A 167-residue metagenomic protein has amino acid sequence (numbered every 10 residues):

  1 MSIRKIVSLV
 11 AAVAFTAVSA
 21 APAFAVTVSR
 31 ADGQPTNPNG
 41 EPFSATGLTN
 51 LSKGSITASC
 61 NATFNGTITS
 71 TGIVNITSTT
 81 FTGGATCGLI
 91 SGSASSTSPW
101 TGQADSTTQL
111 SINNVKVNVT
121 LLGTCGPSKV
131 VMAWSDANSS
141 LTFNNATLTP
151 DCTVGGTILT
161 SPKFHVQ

Functional and structural regions predicted by a protein language model:
M1-L9: Bacterial Sec-dependent N-terminal signal peptides
V10-V18: Bacterial N-terminal signal peptides
A11, N50-K53, S91, F143 (+1 more regions): Generic detector of low-complexity/intrinsically disordered segments and short hydrophobic N-terminal stretches
A21-S78, P150-Q167: N-terminal segment immediately downstream of the Sec signal-peptide cleavage site in secreted/extracellular proteins
E41-G47, I112, L141-F143: Short, hydrophobic/proline-enriched secondary-structure or compact coil segments at domain edges
L48, T79, V115, N144-A146: Solvent-exposed loop/turn tips at the surfaces of repeat/solenoid architectures
K53-A137: Predominantly extracellular/secreted and cell-surface proteins with exposed, flexible low-complexity segments
N118-Q167: A charged, solvent-exposed segment within the mature domains of Sec-exported extracytoplasmic proteins
